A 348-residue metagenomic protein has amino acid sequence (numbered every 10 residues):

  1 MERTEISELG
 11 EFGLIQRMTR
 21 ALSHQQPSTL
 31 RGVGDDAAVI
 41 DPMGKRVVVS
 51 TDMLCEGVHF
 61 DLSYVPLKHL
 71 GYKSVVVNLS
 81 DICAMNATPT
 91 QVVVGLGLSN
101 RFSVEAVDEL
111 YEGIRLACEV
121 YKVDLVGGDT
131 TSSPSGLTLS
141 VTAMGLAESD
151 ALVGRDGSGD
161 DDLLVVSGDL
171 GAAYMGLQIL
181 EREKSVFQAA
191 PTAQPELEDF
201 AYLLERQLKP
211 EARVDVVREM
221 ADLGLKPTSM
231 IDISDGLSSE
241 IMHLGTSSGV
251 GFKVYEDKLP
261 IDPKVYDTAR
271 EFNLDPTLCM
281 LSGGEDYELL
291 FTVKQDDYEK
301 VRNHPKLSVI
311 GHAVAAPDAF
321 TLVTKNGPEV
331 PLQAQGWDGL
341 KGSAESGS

Functional and structural regions predicted by a protein language model:
M1-G13, R17-S23, R101-D124, S132-L139 (+3 more regions): Glycine-/charge-enriched secondary-structure boundary and capping motifs
M1-P66, M85, V94, E112 (+1 more regions): Extreme N-terminal cap/leader segments of soluble proteins
P27-R31, K209, C279-S282: Short Gly/Pro-enriched turn/cap motifs at secondary-structure boundaries
V39, N78, N86, L125 (+4 more regions): Residue-level signal for inorganic ion chemistry
D41-G44, L54, T90-E183, H312: Glycine-rich anion-binding loops of enzyme active sites
L67-Q91, E112-V120, E219, S239-L244: Small-aliphatic-rich amphipathic alpha-helix that forms the alpha element of a beta-alpha
T142-V153, G157-D160, D199-D222: Active-site glycine-rich loop that binds ribose-phosphate moieties when present
G176-A193, L197: Short, compositionally biased
